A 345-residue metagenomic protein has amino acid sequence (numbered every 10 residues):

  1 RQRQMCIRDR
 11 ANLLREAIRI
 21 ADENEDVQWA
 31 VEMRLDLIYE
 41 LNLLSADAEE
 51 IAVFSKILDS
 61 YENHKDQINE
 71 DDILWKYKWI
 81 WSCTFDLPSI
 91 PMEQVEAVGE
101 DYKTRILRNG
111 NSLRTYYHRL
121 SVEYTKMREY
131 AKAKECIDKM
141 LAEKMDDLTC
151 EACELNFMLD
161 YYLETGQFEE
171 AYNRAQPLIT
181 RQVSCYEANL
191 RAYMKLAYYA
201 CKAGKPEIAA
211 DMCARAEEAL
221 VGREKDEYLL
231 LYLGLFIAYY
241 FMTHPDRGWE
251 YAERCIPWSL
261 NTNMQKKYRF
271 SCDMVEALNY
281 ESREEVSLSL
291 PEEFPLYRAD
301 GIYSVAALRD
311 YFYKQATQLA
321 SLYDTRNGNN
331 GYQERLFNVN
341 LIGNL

Functional and structural regions predicted by a protein language model:
R1, A30-V31, D72-W79, N109-H118 (+4 more regions): Generic helix N-cap/helix-start motif at coil->alpha-helix transitions
Q2-I7: Short, small-residue-biased leader/transition segments that mark boundaries at the very start of proteins
R8-E16, A46-D59, L87-D101, T125-K139 (+3 more regions): Helix-turn-helix repeat elements of alpha-solenoid scaffolds
A11-T104, R108-G110: An N-terminal, globular interaction/scaffold subdomain
I18-D26, L58-Q67, D101-N111, D138-T149 (+4 more regions): Solenoid-like repeat scaffolds
I20, E40, V122-E123, D160-Y162 (+3 more regions): Residue-level signature for tetratricopeptide repeat
E207-F294: Active-site/pore-lining binding-face segments in mid-to-C-terminal subdomains
S259-L345: C-terminal non-catalytic interaction modules
